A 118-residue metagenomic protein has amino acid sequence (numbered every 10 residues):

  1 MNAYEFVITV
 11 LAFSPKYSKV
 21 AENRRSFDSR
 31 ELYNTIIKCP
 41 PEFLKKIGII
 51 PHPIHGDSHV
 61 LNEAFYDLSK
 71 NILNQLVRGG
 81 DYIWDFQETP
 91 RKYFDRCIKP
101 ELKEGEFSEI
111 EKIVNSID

Functional and structural regions predicted by a protein language model:
M1-D118: Domain-edge interaction signal
